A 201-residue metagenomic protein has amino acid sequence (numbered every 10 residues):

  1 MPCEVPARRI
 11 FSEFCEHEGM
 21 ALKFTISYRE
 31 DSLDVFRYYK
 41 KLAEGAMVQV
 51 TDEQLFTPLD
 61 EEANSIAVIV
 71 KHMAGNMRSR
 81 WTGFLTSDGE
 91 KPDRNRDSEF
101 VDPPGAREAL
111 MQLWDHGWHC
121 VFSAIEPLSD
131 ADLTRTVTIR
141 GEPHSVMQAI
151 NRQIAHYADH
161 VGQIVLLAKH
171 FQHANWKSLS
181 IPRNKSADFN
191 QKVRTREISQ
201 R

Functional and structural regions predicted by a protein language model:
R8-R9: Basic polycationic patches enriched in arginine
G19-D34, V101-D102, A109: Short, charged, low-complexity loops and linkers
R29, L33-R37, E44-M47, D52-S98 (+1 more regions): Short, contiguous alpha-helical
F36, K40, M47, W114 (+1 more regions): Hydrophobic alpha-helical core bundles mediating ligand binding, dimerization, or RNAP-core interactions
V101-V137, H144-D159, Q163, R201: Acidic/histidine-rich alpha-helical segments that form the ligand environment of transition-metal centers
